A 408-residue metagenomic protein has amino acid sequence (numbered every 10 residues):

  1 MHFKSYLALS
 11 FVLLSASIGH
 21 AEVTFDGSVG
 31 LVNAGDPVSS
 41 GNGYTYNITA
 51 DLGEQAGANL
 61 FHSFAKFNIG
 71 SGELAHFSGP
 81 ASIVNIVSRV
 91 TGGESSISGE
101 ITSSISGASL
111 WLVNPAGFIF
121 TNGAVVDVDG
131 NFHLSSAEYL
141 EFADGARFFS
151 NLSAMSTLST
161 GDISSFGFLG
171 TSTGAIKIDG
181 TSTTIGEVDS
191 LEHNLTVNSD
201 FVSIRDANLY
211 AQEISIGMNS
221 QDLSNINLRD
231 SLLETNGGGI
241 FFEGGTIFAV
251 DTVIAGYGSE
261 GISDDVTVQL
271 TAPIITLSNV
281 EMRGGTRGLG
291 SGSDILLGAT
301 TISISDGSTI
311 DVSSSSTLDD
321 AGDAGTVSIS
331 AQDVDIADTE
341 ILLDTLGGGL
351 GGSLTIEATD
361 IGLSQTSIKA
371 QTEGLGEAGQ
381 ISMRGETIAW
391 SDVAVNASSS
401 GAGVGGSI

Functional and structural regions predicted by a protein language model:
H2-H20: Gram-negative bacterial Sec-dependent N-terminal signal peptides
H20-E260, T271, G285: Solvent-exposed adhesion/ligand-recognition segments of exported proteins
A21-S40, L296, T309-S316, G325-S328 (+1 more regions): Mature-chain termini and adjacent capping regions
L140, S303, S316-L318: Gram-negative outer-membrane beta-barrel proteins
E187, L209, D230-T235, I254-S263 (+5 more regions): Tandem-repeat/low-complexity and Cys-motif detector
E192-L195, A211-M218, T235-G244, E260-A272 (+5 more regions): Glycine-centered small-residue motifs that form tight turns and secondary-structure capping sites at repeat-unit
L228, I240-F242, I247, I254 (+16 more regions): Fold-core signature of tandem repeat domains
